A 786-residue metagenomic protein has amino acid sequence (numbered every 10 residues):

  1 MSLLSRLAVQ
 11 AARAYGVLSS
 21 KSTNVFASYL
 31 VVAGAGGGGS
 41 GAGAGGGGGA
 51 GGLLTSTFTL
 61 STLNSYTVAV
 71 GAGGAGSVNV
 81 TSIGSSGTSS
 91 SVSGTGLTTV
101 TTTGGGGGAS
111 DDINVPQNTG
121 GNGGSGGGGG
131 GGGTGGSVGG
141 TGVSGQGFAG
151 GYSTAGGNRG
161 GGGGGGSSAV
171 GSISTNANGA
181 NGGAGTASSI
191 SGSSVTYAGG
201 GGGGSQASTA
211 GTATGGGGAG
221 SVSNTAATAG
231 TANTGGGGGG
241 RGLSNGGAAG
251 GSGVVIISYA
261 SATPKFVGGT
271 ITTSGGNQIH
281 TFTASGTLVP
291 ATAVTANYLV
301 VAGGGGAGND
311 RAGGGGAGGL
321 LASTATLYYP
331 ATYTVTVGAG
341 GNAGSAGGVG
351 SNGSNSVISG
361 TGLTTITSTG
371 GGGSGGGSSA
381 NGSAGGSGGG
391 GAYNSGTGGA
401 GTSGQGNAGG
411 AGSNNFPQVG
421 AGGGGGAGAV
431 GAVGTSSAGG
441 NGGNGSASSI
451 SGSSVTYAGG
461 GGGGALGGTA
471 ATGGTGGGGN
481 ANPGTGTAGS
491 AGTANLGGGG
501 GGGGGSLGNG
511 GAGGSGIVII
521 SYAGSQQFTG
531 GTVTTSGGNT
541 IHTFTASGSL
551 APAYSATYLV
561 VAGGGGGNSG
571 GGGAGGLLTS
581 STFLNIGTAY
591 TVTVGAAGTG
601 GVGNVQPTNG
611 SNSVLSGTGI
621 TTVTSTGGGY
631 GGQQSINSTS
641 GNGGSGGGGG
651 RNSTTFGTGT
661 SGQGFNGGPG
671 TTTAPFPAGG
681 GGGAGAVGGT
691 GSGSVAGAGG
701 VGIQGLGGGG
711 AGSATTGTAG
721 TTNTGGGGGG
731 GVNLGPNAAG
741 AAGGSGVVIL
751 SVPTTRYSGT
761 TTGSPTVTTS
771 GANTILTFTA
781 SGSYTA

Functional and structural regions predicted by a protein language model:
M1-A786: Glycine-biased low-complexity/repetitive sequence motifs
